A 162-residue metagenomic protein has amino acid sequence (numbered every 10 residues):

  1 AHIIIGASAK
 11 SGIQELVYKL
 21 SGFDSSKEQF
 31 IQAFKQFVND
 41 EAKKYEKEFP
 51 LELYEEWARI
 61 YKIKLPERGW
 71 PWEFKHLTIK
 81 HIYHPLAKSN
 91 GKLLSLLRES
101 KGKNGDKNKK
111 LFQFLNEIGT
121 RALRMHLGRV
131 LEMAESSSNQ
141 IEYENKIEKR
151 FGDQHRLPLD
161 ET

Functional and structural regions predicted by a protein language model:
A1-T162: Positively charged, phosphate-engaging catalytic surfaces used for nucleic-acid and nucleotide handling
